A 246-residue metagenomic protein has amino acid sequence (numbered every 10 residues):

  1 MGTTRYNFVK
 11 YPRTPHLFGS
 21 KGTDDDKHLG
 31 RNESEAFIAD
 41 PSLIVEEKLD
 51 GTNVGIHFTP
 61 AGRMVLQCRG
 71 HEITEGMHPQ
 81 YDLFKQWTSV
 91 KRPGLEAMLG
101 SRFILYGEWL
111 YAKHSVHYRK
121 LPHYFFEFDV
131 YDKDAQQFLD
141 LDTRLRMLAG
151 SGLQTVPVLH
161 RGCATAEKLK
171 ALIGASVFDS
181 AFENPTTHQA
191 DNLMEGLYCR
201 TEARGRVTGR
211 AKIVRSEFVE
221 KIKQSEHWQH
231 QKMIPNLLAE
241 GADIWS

Functional and structural regions predicted by a protein language model:
M1-S246: Core nucleotide-handling region used for phosphoryl-transfer chemistry
